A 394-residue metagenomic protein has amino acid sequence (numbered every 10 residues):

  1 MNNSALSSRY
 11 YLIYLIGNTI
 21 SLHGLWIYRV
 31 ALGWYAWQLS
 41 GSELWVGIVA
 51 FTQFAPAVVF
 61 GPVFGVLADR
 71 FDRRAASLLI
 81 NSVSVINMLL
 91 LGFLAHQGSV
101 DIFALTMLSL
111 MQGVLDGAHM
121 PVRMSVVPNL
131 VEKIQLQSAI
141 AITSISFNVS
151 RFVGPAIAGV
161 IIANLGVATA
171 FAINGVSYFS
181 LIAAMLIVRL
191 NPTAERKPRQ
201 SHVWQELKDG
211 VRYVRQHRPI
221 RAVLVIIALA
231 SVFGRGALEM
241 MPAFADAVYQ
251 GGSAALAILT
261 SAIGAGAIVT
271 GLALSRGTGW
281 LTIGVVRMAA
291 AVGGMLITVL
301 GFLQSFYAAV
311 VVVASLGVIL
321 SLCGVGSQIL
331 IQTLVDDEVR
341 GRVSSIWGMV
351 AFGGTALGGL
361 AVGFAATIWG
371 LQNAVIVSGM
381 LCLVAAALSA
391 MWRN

Functional and structural regions predicted by a protein language model:
N2-A55, R212-I263: Helix-loop boundary and gating motifs at the non-cytosolic
R9-Y10, S42-W45, R70, V100-I102 (+6 more regions): Membrane-helix interface segments
L12-R29, T52-V66, D72-N87, A104-I162 (+4 more regions): Substrate-agnostic recognition of the 12-TM MFS/MFS-like secondary transporter fold
L15, V46-A50, S77-L78, T106 (+6 more regions): Hydrophobic/aromatic positions within or immediately flanking transmembrane alpha-helices of multi-pass small-molecule
S40, D72, L94-A95, L303-Q304: Helix-breaking motifs and short loop linkers at transmembrane-helix boundaries and internal kinks in secondary membrane
V59-V63, A76, L90, K208 (+3 more regions): C-terminal transmembrane bundle of multi-pass solute transporters/carriers
I102-S109, G113, S138-A194, L259-S261 (+3 more regions): Hydrophobic alpha-helical transmembrane segments
L186-R212: Flexible cytoplasmic inter-helical loops of multi-pass small-molecule transporters
